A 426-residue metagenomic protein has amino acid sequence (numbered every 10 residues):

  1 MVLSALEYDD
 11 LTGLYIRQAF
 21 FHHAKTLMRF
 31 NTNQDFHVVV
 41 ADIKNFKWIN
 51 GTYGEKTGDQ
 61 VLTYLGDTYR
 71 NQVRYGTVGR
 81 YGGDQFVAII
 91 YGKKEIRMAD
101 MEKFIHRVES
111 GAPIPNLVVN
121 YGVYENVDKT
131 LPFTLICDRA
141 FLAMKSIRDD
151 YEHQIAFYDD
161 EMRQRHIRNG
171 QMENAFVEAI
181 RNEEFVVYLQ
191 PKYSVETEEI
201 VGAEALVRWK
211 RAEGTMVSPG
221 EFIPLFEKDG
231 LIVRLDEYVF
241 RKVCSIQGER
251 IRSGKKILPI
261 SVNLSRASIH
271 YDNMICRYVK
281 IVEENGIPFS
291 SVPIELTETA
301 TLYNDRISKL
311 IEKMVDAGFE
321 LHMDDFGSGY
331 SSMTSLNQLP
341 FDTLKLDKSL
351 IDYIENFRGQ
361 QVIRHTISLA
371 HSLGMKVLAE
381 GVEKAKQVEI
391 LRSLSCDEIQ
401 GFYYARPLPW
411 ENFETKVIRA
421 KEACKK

Functional and structural regions predicted by a protein language model:
V2-A5, F30, L142-Y188, E196 (+4 more regions): C-di-GMP signaling machinery
L3-H37, K44-N71, G79-G83, V87-Y91 (+7 more regions): Conserved long alpha-helical elements within nucleotide-processing catalytic cores of c-di-GMP signaling and class III
V38, Y64-D128, I367: GGDEF/GGEEF active-site signature
V78, N120-D150, A156-Q171, A175 (+7 more regions): Cyclic nucleotide signaling catalytic output domains
I89-R97, V118-R139, A143, D159-R165 (+4 more regions): Catalytic strand-loop-helix junctions within cyclic-nucleotide turnover domains
R168-L225, N263, M323, A379 (+1 more regions): Active-site core of bacterial EAL-family cyclic-dinucleotide phosphodiesterase domains
E199-E204, L231-K309, G381: Catalytic core of bacterial c-di-GMP phosphodiesterases, primarily the EAL and HD-GYP domains, capturing alpha-helical
A212-E213, S265-D272, S291-N304, A317-K426: EAL-family c-di-GMP phosphodiesterase catalytic domain
